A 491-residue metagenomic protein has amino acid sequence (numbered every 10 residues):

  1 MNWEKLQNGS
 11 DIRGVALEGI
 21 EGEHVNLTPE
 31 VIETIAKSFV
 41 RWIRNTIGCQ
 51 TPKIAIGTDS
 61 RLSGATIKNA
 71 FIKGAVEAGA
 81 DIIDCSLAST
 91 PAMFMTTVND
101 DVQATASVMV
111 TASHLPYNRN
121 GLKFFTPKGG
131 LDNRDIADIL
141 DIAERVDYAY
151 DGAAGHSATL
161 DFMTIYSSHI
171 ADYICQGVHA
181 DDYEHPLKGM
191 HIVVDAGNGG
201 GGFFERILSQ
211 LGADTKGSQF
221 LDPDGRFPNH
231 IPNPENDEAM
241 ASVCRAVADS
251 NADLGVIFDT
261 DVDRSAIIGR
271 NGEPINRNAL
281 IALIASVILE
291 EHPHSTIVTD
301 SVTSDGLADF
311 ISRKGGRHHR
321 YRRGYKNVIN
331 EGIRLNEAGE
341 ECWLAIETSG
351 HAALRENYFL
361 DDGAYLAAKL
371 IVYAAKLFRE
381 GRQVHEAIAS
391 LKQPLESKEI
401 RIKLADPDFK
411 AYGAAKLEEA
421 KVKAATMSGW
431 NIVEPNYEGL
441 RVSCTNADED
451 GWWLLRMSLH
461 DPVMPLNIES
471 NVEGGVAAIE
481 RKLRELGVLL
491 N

Functional and structural regions predicted by a protein language model:
M1-K73, E77-A78, H156-G189: An N-terminal, well-structured beta->alpha segment
E4-E21, A196, L344-T348, Y358-G363: Conserved phosphate/anionic-ligand binding catalytic regions in large, soluble enzymes, centered on
R41, N45, C49, K53-R119 (+1 more regions): N-terminal small/polar loop signature for handling phosphorylated ligands or for N-terminal nucleophile
C85-T90, D141-S168, D172, G269-T348 (+1 more regions): Proline/glycine-rich low-complexity loops and linkers
D101, N118-V247: Gly/Ser/Thr-enriched, mixed-charge loops and adjacent short helices that form phosphate/oxyanion-binding elements
D132, S218-F220, E273-H292, G363-I371: Gly/Ser/Thr-rich active-site loops/lids in small-molecule metabolic enzymes that frequently grip phosphoryl groups
P293-N467, V472-N491: Phosphate-binding and adjacent anionic-ligand microenvironments
